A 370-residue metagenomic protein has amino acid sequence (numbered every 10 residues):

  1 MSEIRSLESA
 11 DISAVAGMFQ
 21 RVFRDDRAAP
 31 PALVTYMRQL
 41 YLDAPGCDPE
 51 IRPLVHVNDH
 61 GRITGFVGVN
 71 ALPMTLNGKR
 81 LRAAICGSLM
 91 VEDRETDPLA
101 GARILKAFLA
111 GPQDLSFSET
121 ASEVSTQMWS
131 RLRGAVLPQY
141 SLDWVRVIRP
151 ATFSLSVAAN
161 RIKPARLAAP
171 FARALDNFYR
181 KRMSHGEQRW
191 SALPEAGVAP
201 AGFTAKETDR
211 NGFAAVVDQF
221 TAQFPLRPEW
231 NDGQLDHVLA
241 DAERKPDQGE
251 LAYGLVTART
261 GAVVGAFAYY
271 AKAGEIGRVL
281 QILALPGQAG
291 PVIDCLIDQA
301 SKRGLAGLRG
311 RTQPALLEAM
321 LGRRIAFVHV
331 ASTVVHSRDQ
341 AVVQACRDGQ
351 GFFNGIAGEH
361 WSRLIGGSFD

Functional and structural regions predicted by a protein language model:
S2-L89, G202-A284: A conserved beta-strand-loop-helix scaffold within acyl/acetyltransferase catalytic domains
R52, L115-S184, Q188-S191, D241-E243 (+4 more regions): Active-site/acyl-donor-binding loops of N-acyltransferases
G61, A110-G111: Secondary-structure boundary elements
G78-K79, D97-L99, W129-S130: Short, conserved acidic/polar surface loops in the N-terminal third of protein domains
A83, G101-L105, S122, T126: Amphipathic alpha-helical segments in well-structured domains
V91-A110, S118, G287-A300: Conserved acetyl-CoA-binding loop-helix of GNAT-fold acetyltransferases
